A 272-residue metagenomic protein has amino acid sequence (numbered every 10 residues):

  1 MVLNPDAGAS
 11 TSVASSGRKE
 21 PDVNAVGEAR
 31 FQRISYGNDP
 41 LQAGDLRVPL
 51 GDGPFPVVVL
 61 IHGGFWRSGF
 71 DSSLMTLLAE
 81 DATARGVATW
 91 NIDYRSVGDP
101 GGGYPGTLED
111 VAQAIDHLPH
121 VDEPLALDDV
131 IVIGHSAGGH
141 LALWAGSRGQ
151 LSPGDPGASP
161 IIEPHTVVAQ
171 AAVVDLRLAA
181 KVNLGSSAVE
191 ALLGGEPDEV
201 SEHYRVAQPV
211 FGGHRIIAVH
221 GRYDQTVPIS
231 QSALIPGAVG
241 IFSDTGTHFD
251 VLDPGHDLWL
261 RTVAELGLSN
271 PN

Functional and structural regions predicted by a protein language model:
N4-D52: N-terminal cap/lid segment of alpha/beta-hydrolase-fold proteins
R47, T226-N272: C-terminal catalytic histidine-bearing segment of alpha/beta-hydrolase fold enzymes
L50-P54, V58-D81: Short, surface-exposed "cap/lid" segments of acyl-processing enzymes
A79-D99: Conserved alpha/beta-hydrolase
G102-D122: Alpha/beta-hydrolase active-site loop
D116-V182: Primarily recognizes the serine-hydrolase "nucleophile elbow" in alpha/beta-hydrolase and SGNH/GDSL folds
L178-P209: Mobile cap/lid helix-loop segments that gate and shape the active-site cleft of serine hydrolases
A218-H220, D224: Short beta-strand/loop motif that positions the catalytic acidic residue of the alpha/beta-hydrolase fold
